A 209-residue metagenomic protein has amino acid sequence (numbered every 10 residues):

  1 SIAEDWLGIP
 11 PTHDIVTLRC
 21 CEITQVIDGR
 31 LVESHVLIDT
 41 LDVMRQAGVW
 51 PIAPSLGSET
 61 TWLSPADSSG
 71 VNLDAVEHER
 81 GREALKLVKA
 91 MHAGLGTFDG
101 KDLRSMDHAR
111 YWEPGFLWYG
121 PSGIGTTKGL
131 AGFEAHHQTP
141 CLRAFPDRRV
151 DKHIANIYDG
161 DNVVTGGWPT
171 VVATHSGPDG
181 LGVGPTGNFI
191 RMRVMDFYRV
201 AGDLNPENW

Functional and structural regions predicted by a protein language model:
S1-W209: C-terminal and inter-domain tail/linker signature
